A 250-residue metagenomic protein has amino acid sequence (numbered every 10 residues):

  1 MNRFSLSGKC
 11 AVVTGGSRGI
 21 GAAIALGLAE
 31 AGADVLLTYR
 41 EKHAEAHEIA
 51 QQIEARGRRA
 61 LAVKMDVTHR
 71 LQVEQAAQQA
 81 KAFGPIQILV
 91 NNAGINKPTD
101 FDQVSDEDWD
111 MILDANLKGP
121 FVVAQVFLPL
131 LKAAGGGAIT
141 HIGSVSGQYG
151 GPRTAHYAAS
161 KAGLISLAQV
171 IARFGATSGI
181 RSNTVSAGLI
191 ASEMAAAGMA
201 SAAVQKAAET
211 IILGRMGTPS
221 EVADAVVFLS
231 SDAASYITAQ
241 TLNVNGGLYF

Functional and structural regions predicted by a protein language model:
C10, S17-R18: Conserved glycine-rich cofactor-binding loop
H43, K64-A76, D106, S220-E221: The beta1-alpha1 cofactor-binding region of Rossmann-like NAD(H)/NADP(H)-dependent oxidoreductases
D100-F101, S105-L113, A207: Substrate-binding pocket helix/loop in short-chain dehydrogenase/reductase
F121, M216-V244, Y249: C-terminal substrate-recognition "lid" of short-chain dehydrogenase/reductases
A124, S160, A168: Active-site helix of classical SDR
P129, R173-T177, S235: Alpha-helical segment proximal to the catalytic Tyr-Lys
S144: Residue(s) in the substrate-gating loop at a strand-loop-helix junction that position the organic substrate next
